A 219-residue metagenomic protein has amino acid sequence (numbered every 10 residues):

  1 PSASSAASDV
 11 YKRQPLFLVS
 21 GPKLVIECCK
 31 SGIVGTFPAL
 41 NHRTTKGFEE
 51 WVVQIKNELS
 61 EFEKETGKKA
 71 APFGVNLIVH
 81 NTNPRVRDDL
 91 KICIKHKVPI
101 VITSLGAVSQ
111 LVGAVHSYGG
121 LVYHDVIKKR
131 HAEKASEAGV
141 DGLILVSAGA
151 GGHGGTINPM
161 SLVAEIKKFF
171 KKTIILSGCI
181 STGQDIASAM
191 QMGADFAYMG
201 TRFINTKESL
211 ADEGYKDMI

Functional and structural regions predicted by a protein language model:
P1-A7, Y11: Single conserved hydrophobic/aromatic residue that forms the stacking wall/gate of nucleotide- or nucleobase-binding
K12, L24-C29, I33-H42: Active-site cofactor/substrate anionic-group-binding motifs, chiefly glycine- and Lys/Arg-rich phosphate-binding loops
P15-L16: N-terminal basic/disordered segments at the start of proteins
V19-K30, N57, G67, T82-I175 (+3 more regions): Alpha/beta enzyme core
G35-F48, S147-H153: Glycine-rich, proline-tolerant flexible connector loops at the mouths of alpha/beta enzymes
A39-N41, L77, L105, S147 (+1 more regions): Short secondary-structure boundary segments
F48-K56, T206-I219: C-terminal helical cap(s) of enzyme catalytic domains, especially alpha/beta-barrels
V52-P72, N76-I78: A structural-propensity feature for long, helix-poor, extended segments
